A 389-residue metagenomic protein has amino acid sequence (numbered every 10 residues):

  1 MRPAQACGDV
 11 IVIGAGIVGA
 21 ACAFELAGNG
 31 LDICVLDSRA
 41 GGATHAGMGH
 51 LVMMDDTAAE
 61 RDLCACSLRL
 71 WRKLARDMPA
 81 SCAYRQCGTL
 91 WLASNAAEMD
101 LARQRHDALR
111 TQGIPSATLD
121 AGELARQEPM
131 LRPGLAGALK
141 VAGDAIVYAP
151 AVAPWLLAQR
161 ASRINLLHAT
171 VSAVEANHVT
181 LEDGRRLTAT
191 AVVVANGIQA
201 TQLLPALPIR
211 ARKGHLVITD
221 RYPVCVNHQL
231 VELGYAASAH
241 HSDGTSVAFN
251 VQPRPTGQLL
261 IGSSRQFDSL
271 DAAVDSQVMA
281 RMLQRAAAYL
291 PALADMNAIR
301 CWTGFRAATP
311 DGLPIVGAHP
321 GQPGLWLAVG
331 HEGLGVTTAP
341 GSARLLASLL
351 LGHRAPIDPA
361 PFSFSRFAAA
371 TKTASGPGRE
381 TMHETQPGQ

Functional and structural regions predicted by a protein language model:
R2-G16: Beta1/beta-strand and adjacent pyrophosphate-binding region of the FAD-binding site in flavoprotein oxidoreductases
I11-I13, R186-Q199, A343: Short hydrophobic core segments
G19-A20: N-terminal Rossmann-fold NAD(P) dinucleotide-binding loop
F24-G28, L51, C82-Y84, I198-P320: Active-site substrate-recognition segment that forms the wall of the catalytic cavity or substrate channel
A27-A46: Glycine-rich FAD pyrophosphate-binding loop
M48-Q127, A248, A286-A287: Dinucleotide-binding Rossmann-like beta1-alpha1 core, especially the glycine-rich loop that anchors the ADP
L139-N177: Helical element adjacent to the flavin cofactor pocket in flavoenzyme catalytic cores
R281, A287-Q389: C-terminal catalytic lobe of FAD-dependent flavoproteins
